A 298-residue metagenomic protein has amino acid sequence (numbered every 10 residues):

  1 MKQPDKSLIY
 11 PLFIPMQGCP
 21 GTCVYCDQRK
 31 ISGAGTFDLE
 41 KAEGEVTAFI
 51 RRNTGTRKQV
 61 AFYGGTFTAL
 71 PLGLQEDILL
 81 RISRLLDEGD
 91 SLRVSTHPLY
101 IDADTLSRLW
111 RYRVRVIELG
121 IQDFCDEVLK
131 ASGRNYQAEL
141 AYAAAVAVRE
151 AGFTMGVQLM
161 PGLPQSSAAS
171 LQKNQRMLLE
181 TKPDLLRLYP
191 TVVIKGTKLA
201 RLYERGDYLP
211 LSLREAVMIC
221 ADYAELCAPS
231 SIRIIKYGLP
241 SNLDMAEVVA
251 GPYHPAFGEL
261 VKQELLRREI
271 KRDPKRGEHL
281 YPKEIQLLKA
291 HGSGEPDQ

Functional and structural regions predicted by a protein language model:
K2-I9, T56, K198, R205-Q298: Auxiliary Fe-S-binding modules of radical SAM enzymes
K2-K41: Canonical Radical SAM [4Fe-4S] cluster-binding loop centered on the CxxxCxxC motif and its immediate flanking residues
S7-I9, G55-Q59, G89-S91, V114 (+4 more regions): A general structural motif
I14, T96, P282: Conserved residues at beta->alpha junctions
M16, N53-T54: Short glycine/proline-enriched loop/turn "hinge" motifs that connect secondary-structure elements and lie
C23, Q59-V60, E247-V248: Short, basic/glycine-rich phosphate-binding loops at helix/coil junctions that contact nucleotide phosphates
Q28, R51, P183, E225-P229: Generic secondary-structure signature for well-ordered alpha-helical cores
I31-G44, I50, Y63-T191, K195-V217: Conserved non-cysteine loop/helix-boundary elements of the Radical SAM core domain that shape
